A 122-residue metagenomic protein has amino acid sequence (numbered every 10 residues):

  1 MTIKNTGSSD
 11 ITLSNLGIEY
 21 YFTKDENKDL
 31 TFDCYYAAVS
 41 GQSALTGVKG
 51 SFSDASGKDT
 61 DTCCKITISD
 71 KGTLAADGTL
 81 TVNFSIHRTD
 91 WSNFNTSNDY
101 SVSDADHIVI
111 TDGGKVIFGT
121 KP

Functional and structural regions predicted by a protein language model:
M1, D77: Conserved, mostly hydrophobic/aromatic
T2-D10, K24: Asparagine-centered strand-capping/turn motif at beta-strand->loop junctions
N5, F22, I86-R88: Short beta-strand segments enriched in hydrophobic/aromatic residues within well-folded beta-rich domains
N5, T67-S69: Short, solvent-exposed loop/turn positions at domain surfaces that link secondary-structure elements or cap domain
L16-I18: Hydrophobic beta-strand segments
K24-C63: A surface/secretory-pathway sequence property marking extracellular, secreted, or lumenal proteins enriched
A55-C63, D70-L74, T81-P122: Terminal connector regions
